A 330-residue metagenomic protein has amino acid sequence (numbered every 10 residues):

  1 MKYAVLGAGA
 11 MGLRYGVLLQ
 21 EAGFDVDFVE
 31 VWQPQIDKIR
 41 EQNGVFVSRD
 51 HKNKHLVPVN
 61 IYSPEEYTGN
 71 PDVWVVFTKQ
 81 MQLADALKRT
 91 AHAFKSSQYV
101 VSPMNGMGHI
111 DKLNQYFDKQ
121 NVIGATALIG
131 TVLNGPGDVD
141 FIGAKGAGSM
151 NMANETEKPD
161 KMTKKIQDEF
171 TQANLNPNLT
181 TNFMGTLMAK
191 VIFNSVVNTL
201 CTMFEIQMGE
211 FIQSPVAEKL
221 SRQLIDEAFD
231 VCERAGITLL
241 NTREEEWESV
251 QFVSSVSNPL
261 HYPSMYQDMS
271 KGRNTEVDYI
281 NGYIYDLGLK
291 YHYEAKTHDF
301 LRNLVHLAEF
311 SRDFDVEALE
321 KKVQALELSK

Functional and structural regions predicted by a protein language model:
M1-K52: NAD(P)+-binding Rossmann beta1-loop-alpha1 motif at the extreme N-terminus of oxidoreductases
G44-I61, N194: N-terminal glycine-rich dinucleotide-binding loop that anchors FAD/FMN and/or NAD(P) in oxidoreductases
N53-P58, Y62-D140: Rossmann-like NAD(P)(H) cofactor-binding subdomain of soluble oxidoreductases
N105-T186, K190, V196: Rossmann-fold dinucleotide-binding core
T171, R222-K330: NAD(P)-dependent Rossmann-like dehydrogenase/reductase catalytic/cofactor-binding core
M184-I212, V216-F229, S254-S257: Active-site-proximal catalytic alpha-helix in oxidoreductases
